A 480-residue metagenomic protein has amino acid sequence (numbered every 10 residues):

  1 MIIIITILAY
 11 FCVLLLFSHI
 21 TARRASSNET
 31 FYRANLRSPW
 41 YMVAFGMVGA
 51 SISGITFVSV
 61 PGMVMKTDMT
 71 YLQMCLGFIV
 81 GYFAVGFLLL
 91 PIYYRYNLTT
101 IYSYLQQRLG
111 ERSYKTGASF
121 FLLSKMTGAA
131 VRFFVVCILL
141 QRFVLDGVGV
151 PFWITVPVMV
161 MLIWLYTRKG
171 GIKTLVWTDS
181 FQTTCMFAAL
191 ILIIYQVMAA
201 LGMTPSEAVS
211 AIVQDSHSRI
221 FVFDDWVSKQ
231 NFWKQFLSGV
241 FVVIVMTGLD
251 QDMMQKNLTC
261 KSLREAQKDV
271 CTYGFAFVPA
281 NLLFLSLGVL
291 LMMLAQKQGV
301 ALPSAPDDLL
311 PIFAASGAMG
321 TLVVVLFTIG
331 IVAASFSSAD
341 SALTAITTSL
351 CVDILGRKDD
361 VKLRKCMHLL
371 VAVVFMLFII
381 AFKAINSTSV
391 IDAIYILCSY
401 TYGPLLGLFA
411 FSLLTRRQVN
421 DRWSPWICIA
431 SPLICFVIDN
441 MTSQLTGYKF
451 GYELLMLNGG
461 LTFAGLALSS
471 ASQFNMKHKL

Functional and structural regions predicted by a protein language model:
M1-L480: Membrane-embedded helix-loop-helix hairpins and adjacent transmembrane boundary segments in multi-pass transporters
